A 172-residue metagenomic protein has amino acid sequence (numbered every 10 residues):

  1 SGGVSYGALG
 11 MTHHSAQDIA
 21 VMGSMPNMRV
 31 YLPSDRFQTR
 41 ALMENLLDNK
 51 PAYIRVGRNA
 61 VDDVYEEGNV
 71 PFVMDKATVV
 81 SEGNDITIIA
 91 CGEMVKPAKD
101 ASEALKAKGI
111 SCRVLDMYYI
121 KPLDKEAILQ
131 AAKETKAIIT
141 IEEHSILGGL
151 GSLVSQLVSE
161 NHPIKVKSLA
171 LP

Functional and structural regions predicted by a protein language model:
S1-T87, C112: Conserved thiamine diphosphate
Y6-G7, G57-P172: Thiamine diphosphate
